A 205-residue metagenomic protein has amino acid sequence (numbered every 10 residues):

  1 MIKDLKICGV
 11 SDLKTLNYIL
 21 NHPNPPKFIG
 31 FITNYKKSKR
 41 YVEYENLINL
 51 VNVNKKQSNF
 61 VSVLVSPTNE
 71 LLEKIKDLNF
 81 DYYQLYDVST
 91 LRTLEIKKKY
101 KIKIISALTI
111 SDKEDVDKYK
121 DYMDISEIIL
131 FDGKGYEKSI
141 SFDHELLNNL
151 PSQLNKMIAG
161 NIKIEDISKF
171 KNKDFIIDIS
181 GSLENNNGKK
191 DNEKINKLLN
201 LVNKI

Functional and structural regions predicted by a protein language model:
M1-I205: Conserved N-terminal beta1-alpha1 strand-loop-helix module at the mouth
